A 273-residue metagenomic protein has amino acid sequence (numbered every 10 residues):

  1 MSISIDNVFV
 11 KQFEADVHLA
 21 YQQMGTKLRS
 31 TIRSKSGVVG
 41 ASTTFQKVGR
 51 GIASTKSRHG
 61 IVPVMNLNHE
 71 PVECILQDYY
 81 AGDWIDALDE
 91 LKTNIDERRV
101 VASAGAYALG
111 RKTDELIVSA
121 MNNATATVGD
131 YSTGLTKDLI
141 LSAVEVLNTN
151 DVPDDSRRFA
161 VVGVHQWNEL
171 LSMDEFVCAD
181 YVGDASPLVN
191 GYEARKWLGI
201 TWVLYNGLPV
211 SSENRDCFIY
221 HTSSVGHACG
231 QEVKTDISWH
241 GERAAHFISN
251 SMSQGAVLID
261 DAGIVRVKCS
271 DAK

Functional and structural regions predicted by a protein language model:
M1-C74, I264-D271: N-terminal "assembly arms/tails" that initiate or stabilize quaternary assembly in self-assembling proteins
A53-K56, E169-S172, V257-I259: Short helix/loop capping segments that flank catalytic or ligand/cofactor-binding pockets
H69-L91: Short acidic, glycine/tyrosine-flanked loop/strand segments centered on an H-E-D-like triad
D86-V152, R266-K268, A272-K273: Alpha-helical scaffold segments that mediate packing/assembly in large oligomeric complexes
N123-Y192: Extended, solvent-exposed, turn-rich assembly/linker loops in the middle of proteins
G191-H240: Glycine/small-residue-rich hydrophobic helix-like segments
I237-K273: Extended, compositionally biased alpha-helical segments that mediate assembly or anchoring
